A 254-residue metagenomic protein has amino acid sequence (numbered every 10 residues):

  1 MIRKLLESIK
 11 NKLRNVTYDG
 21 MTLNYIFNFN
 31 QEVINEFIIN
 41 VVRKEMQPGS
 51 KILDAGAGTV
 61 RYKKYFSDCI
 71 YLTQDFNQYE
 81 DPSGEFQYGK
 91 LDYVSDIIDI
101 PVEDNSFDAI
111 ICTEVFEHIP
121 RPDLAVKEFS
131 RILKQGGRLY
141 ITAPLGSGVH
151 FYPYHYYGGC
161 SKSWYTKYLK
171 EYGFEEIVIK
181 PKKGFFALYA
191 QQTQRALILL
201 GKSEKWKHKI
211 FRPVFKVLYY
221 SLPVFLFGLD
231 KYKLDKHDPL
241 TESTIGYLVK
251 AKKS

Functional and structural regions predicted by a protein language model:
M1-E103, A109, G228, Y232 (+2 more regions): Conserved N-terminal segment of class I S-adenosyl-L-methionine
R3-K4, G20-N24, V94, P120-L124 (+2 more regions): S-adenosyl-L-methionine-dependent methyltransferase catalytic module, highlighting the catalytic core
I34, R131-K134: Short, cationic motifs built from Arg/Lys/His that form the positively charged side of catalytic pockets
P48, L133-L139: Short glycine-dipeptide loop
D54, C112, I141: Redox-cofactor binding/interface segments in oxidoreductases and associated redox assembly factors
G58-R61, N77-Y79, F116, G146-G148 (+1 more regions): Short, solvent-exposed loop/turn segments at secondary-structure junctions
D99, E103-D104, R121, Q135: Acidic/polar helix N-cap motif
A109-V115: A short beta-strand submotif of the Rossmann-like class I SAM-dependent methyltransferase core that lines
